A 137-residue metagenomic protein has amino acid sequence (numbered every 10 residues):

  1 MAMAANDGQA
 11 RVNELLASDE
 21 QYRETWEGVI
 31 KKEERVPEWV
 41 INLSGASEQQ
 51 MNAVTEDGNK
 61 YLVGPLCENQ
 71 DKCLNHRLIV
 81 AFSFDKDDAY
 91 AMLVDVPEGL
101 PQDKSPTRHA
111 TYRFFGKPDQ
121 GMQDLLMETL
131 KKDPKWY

Functional and structural regions predicted by a protein language model:
A2-V63: N-terminal secretory signal peptides
N6-Y22, E98-Y137: C-terminal partner/receptor-binding element of secreted or periplasmic proteins
K31, I41, E68-K72, D103: Short consensus segments that form the blades of beta-propeller domains, in both extracellular/periplasmic
N52-D57, A81-D87: A short, structured loop/turn motif at beta-sheet edges
L62, A89, Y112: A broad, low-specificity signal marking well-ordered, structured residues that form hydrophobic/aromatic
V63-N69, L93: Short beta-strand segments that buttress and anchor functional surface loops
K72-I79: Short, surface-exposed coil-to-beta transition loops
F84-K104: Intrinsically disordered, low-complexity regulatory segments enriched in Ser/Thr/Pro and charged residues
